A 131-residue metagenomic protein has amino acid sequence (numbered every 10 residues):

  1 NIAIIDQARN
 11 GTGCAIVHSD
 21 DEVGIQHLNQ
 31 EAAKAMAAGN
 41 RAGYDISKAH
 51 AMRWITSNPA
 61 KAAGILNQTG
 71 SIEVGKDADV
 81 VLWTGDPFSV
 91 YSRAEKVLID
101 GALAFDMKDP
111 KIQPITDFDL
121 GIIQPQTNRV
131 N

Functional and structural regions predicted by a protein language model:
N1, I112-Q113, V130-N131: Extracytoplasmic and endomembrane cell-envelope/extracellular-matrix remodeling and assembly machinery
N1-W83, L103: His/Asp/Glu-enriched, well-ordered alpha-helical/loop segment that forms or immediately abuts the divalent-metal
D21-E22, I115-G121, Q126: Metal-coordinating catalytic core of metallo-dependent amide/deamination hydrolases
N40-Y44, F105-D109, G121-Q124: Glycine-rich loops and low-complexity Gly/Arg-rich segments that provide flexible linkers or classic glycine-based
K61, E73-F118: C-terminal cap of metal-dependent C-N hydrolases
P87, I99, I122-N131: C-terminal recognition in membrane/secretory proteostasis and scaffolding
